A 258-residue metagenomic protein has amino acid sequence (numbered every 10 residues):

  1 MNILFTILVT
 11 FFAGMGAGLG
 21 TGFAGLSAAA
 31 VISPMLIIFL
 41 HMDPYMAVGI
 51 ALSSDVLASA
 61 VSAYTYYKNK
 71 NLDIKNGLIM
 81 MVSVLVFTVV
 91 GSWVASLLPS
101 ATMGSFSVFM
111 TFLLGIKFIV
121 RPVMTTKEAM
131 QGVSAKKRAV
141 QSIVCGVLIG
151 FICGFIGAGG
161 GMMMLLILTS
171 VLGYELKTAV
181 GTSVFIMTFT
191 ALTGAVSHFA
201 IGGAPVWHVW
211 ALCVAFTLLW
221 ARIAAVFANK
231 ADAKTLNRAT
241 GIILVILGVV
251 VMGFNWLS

Functional and structural regions predicted by a protein language model:
M1-L19, V31-F39, P44, T65-F151 (+2 more regions): Juxtamembrane transmembrane-helix boundary motif
M1-T6, T10, S53-Y64, G159-T169: Hydrophobic, membrane-facing alpha-helical anchors
G18, V48-V56, V180-A191, L244: Transmembrane helix-bundle signature of multi-pass membrane transporters/permeases
F23-I32, G157-I167: Transmembrane helix boundary and interhelical junction motifs in multipass membrane proteins
M42-I50, K75-N76, G173-V184: Membrane-interface alpha-helices at helix entry/exit sites of multi-pass transporters
S54, T182-F199, H208-A221: A small-residue-rich subset of transmembrane alpha-helices
T126-K127, A158-M163, Y174-T178: Short, structured loop/turn "capping" segments at alpha-beta junctions
